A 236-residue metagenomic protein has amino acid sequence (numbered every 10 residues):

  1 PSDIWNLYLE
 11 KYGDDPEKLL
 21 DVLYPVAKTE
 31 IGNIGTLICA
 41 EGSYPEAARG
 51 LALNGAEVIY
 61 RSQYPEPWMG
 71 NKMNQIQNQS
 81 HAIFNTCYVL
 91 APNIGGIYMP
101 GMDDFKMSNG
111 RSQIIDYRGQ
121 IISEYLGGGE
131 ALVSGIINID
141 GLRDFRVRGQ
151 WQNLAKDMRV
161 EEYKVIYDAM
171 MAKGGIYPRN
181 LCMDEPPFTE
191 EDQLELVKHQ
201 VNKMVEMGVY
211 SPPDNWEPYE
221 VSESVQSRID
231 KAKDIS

Functional and structural regions predicted by a protein language model:
P1-E57, E66-S80, S108: Active-site catalytic loop in hydrolytic enzyme cores
K11, Q63, G149-Q152: Alpha-helix boundary/capping residues
L37, I59-S62, V89-N93: Active-site neighborhood of phospho(di)ester-bond hydrolases with catalytic His/Asp-centered motifs
S43, P65-E66, Y88, G95-G96: Catalytic metal-binding/acid-base residues of hydrolase active sites
V58-I59, Q113: Protein kinase-like catalytic core scaffold
N93-S236: C-terminal beta-strand edge segments of enzyme domains
